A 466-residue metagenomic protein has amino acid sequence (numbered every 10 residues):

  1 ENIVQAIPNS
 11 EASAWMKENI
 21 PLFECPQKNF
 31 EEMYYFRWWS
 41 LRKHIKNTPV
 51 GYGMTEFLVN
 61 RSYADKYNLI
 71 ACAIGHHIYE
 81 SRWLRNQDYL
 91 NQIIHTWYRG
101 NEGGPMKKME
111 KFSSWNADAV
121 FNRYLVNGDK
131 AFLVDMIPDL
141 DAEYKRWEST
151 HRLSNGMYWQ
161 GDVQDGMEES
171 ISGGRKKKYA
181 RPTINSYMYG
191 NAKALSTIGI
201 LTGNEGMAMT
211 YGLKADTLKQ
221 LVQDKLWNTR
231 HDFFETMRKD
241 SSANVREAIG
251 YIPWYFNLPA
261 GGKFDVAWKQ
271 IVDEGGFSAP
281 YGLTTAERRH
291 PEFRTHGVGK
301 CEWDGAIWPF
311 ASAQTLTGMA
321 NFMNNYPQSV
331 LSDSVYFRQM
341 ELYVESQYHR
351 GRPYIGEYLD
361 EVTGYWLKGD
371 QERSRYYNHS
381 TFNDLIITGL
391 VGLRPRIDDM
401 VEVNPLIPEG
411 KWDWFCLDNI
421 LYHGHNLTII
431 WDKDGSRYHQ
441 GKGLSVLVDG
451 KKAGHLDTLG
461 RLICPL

Functional and structural regions predicted by a protein language model:
E1-D65, L125, K130-F132, D141-R146 (+5 more regions): Acidic/polar, glycine-enriched structural segments that form the non-catalytic walls/loops of the carbohydrate-binding
E1-E31, N321-N325, S332, S374 (+1 more regions): Terminal accessory carbohydrate-recognition/targeting modules of carbohydrate-active enzymes
N9-A12, Y67-E169, A180-Y189, G305-A320 (+5 more regions): Aromatic-rich carbohydrate-recognition surfaces in CAZymes
E24-Y34, N47-V50, Y67, S81-H95 (+5 more regions): Structural helix-adjacent loops and short alpha-helical linkers that scaffold large soluble proteins
E31-K66, W83-M106, S149-A180, Q220-I307 (+2 more regions): Extended glycan-interaction surfaces of carbohydrate-active proteins
F36-K43, T96, N122, D139-T150 (+4 more regions): Alpha-helical scaffold segments in carbohydrate-active enzymes
R175-S186, L195, E205: Structured, solvent-exposed acidic/aromatic patches
T202-T236, V266-H425: Non-catalytic carbohydrate-binding regions of carbohydrate-active enzymes
